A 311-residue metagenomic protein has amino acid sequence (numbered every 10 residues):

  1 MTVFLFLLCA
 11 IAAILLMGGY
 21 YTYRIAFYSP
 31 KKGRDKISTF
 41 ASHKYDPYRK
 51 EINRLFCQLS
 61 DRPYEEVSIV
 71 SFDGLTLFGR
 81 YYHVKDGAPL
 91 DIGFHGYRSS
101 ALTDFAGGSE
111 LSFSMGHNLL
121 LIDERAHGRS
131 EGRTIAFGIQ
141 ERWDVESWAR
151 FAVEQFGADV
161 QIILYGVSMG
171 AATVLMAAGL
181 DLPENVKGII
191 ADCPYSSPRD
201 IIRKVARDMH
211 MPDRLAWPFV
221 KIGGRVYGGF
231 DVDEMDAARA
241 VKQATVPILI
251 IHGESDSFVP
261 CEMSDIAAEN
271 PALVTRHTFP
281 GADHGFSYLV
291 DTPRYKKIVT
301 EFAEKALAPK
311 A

Functional and structural regions predicted by a protein language model:
C9-V70: An N-terminal hydrophobic leader/cap segment in hydrolases
Y97-L111, E124: The serine-hydrolase catalytic nucleophile loop
S112-E131: Conserved alpha/beta-hydrolase
I135-F156: Alpha/beta-hydrolase active-site loop
M176-F230, R239: Hydrolase active-site cap/lid region
Q243-T245, I250-H252, D256: Short beta-strand/loop motif that positions the catalytic acidic residue of the alpha/beta-hydrolase fold
S257-M263: Conserved alpha/beta-hydrolase "acid-adjacent" motif
A282-K296: Catalytic histidine-centered segment of alpha/beta-hydrolase-like enzymes
